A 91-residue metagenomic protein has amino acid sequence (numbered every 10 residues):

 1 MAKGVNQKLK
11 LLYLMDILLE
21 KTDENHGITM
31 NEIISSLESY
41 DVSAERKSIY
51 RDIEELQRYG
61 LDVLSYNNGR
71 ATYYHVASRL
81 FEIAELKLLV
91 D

Functional and structural regions predicted by a protein language model:
M1-D91: Short, basic/aromatic recognition patches that contact phosphate-bearing ligands
